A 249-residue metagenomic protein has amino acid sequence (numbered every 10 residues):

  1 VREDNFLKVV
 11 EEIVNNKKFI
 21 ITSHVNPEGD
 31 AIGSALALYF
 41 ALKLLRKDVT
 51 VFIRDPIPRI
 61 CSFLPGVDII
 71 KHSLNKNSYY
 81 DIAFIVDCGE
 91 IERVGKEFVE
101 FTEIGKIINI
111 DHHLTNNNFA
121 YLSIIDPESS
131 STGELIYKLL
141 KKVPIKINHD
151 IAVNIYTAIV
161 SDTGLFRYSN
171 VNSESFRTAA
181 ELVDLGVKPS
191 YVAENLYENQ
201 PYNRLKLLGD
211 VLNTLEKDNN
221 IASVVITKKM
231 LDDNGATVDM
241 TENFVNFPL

Functional and structural regions predicted by a protein language model:
V1-L7, V99-I107, P127-I136: An acidic intrinsically disordered interaction segment
R2-V25, G33-S62, H72, K76-I82 (+1 more regions): Hydrophobic helix-and-loop "lid/oligomerization" segment in the mid-to-C-terminal part of catalytic domains
G29-A35, I91-G95: Short glycine/serine/threonine-rich phosphate/pyrophosphate-binding segments that cradle anionic phosphate groups
A37-Y39, E100-E103, I125-D126, R177: Glycine-rich, phosphate-binding/catalytic loops in enzymes
V49-V51, I107, I155: Hydrophobic/aromatic residues located in beta-strands of well-ordered beta-sheets within soluble catalytic
P65-V67, H72-L122: Active-site cofactor/cluster-binding pocket
H72-L74, K96-V99, S123-D126, P144-K146 (+2 more regions): A generic local secondary-structure boundary/capping motif
I110-T178: Short alpha-helices
